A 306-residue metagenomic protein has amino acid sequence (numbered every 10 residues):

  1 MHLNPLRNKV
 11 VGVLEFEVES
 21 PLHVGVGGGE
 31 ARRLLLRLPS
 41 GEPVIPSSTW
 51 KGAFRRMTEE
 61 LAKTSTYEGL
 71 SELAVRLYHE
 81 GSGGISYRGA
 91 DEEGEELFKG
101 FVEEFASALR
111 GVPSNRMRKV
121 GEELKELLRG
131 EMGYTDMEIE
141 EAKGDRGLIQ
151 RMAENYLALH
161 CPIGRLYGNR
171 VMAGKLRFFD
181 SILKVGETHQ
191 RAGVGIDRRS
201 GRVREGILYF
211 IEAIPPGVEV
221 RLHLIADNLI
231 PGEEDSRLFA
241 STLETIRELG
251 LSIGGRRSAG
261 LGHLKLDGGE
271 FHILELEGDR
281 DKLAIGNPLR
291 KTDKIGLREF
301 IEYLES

Functional and structural regions predicted by a protein language model:
M1-V194, R204-S306: RNA-binding basic/glycine-rich loop and surface signature characteristic of RAMP-family CRISPR effectors
